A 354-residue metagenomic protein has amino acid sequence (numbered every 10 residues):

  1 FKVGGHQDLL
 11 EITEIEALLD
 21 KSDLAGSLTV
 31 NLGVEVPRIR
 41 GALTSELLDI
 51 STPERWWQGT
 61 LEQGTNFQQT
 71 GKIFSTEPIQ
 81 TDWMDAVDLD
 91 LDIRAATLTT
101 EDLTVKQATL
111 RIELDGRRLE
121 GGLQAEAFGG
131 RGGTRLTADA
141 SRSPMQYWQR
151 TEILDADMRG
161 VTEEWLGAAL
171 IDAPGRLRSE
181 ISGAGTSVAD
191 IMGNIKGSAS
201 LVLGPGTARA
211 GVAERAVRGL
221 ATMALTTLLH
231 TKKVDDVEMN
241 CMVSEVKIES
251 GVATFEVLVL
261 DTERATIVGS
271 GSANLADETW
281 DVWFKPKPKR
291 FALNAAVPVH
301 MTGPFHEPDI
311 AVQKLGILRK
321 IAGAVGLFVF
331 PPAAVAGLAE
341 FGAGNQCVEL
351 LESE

Functional and structural regions predicted by a protein language model:
F1-S27, N31-N66, D85-D102, T109-L327 (+1 more regions): Small-residue helix/turn framework positions
Q68-D88: N-terminal leader/targeting segments and the immediate start of mature chains
G71-F74, A324-V325, V329: Tryptophan-rich aromatic "cage" segments
A333-A336: Long, low-hydrophobicity, solvent-exposed regions enriched in small/turn-prone and acidic residues
L351-S353: Ser/Thr- and Pro/Gly-biased, low-complexity intrinsically disordered regions that serve as regulatory linkers
